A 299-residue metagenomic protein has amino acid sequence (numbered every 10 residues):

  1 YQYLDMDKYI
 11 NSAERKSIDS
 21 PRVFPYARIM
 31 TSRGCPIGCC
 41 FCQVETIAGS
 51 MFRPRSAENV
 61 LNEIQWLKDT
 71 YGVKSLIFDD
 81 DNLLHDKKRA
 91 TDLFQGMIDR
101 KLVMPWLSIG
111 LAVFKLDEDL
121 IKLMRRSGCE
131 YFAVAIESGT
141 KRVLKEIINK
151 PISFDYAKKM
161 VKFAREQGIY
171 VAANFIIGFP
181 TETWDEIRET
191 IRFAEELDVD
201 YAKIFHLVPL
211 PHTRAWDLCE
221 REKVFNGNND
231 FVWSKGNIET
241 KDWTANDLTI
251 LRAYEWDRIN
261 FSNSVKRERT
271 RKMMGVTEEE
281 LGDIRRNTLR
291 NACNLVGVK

Functional and structural regions predicted by a protein language model:
Q2-A172, R192: Radical SAM [4Fe-4S] cluster-binding motif and immediate context
A13-P21, R214-E220, N226-K299: Radical SAM enzyme core and accessory elements
I37, K87-K88, R142, E146-I147 (+3 more regions): Flexible glycine/acidic-rich beta-alpha junction loops that bind and position SAM and/or redox cofactors in anaerobic
A57, F154, W184-I187, A245-L248: Residues at or immediately preceding the N-termini of alpha-helices
K68, E195, W256-I259: Structural signal for well-ordered, non-membrane alpha-helices
T181-E195: Catalytic cores of alpha/beta
